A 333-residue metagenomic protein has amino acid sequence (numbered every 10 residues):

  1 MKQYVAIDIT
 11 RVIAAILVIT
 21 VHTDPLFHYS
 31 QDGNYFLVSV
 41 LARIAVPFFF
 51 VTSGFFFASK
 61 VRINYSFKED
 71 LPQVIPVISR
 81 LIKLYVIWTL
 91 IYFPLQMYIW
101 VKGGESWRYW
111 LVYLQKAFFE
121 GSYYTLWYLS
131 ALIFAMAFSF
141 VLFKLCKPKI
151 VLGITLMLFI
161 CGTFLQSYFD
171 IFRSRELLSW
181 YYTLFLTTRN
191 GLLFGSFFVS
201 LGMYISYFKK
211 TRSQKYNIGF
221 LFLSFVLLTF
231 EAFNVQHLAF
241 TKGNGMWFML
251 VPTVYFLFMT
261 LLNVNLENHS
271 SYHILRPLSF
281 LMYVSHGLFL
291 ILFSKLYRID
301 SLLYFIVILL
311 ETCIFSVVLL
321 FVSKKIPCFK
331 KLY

Functional and structural regions predicted by a protein language model:
K2-Y4, R62-I75, F138-L152, I205-N217 (+4 more regions): Membrane-interface helix-boundary motifs at transmembrane edges
V5-R62, L81-T89, T187, F194: Functionally critical transmembrane alpha-helices in membrane proteins and complexes, commonly lining
I16-T23, L156-F169, L221-Q236, M282-L292: Aromatic-anchored segments of alpha-helical transmembrane domains
Y35-V46, K116-A131, S167-F198, F230-Y255: Interfacial loop-to-helix transition and helix-capping segments at the boundaries of transmembrane helices
R43-F48, K60-S122, A135, F220 (+2 more regions): Transmembrane alpha-helical segments and their boundary/interface "anchor" motifs in multi-pass integral membrane
F50, F56-A58, Y92-W100, G104 (+3 more regions): Hydrophobic alpha-helical segments with transmembrane-like composition
Y207-S271, L296, L302-F305: Alpha-helical transmembrane segments and terminal signal-anchor/GPI-anchor hydrophobic tails, characterized by long
N265-R276, G287-Y333: C-terminal "closing" transmembrane helix and its immediate cytosolic amphipathic cap in multi-pass membrane proteins
